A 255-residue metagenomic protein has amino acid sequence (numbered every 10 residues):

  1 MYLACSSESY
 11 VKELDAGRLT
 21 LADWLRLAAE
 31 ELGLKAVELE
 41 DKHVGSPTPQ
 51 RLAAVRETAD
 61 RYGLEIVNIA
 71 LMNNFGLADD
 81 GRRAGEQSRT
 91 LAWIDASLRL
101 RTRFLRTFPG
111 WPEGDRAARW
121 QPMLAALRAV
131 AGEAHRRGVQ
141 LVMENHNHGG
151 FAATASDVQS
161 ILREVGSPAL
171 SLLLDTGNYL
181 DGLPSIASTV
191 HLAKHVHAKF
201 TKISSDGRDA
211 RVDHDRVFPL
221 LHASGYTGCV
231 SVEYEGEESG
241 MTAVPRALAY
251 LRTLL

Functional and structural regions predicted by a protein language model:
M1-R99, H135, S167, K202-S205 (+2 more regions): N-terminal pre-domain/capping segments
Y2, S7, G17-R18, E30 (+3 more regions): Acidic/histidine-rich catalytic cores of soluble enzymes
R26, T58-N68, G76-L172, L183: Active-site acidic/histidine proton-transfer and metal-coordination neighborhood in alpha/beta enzyme cores
E31-L32, L100, H191, S224: Structural motif
L34-K35, E65, R103, K194 (+1 more regions): Short acidic/polar active-site loop segments enriched in Thr and Asp
E40, F108, K199, V232-E233: Conserved residues at the C-terminal ends of beta-strands
A54-R56, G85-Q87, M123-L124, Q159-L162 (+4 more regions): Short, hinge-like loop/turn segments at secondary-structure boundaries
S231-G240: A short, acidic, flexible beta-alpha connecting loop/helix-capping segment that sits on the rim of active
